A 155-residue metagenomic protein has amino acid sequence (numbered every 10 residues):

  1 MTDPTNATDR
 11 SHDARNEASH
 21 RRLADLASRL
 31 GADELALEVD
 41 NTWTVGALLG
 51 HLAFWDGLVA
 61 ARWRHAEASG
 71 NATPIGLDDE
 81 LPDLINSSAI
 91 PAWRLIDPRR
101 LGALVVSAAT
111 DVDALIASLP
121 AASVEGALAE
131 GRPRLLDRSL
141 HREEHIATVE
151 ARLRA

Functional and structural regions predicted by a protein language model:
M1-P4, G46, L115: Solvent-exposed, charged interface segments at domain starts and junctions
M1-S11, L58-S107, R154-A155: Short, helix-capping/interhelical loops that line the mouth of catalytic, cofactor-, or ligand-binding pockets
T2-T42: Long, hydrophobic N-terminal alpha-helical segment
D9-N16, H20, P98-V105, L135-R138 (+1 more regions): Hydrophobic packing residues in well-ordered alpha-helices of helical domains and bundles
N16, H20-L23, A27, V59-A60 (+2 more regions): Hydrophobic alpha-helical core bundles mediating ligand binding, dimerization, or RNAP-core interactions
L30-G31, D97, P120: Residues that cap or delimit alpha-helices
E34, E38-L84, P120-A155: Short, contiguous alpha-helical
